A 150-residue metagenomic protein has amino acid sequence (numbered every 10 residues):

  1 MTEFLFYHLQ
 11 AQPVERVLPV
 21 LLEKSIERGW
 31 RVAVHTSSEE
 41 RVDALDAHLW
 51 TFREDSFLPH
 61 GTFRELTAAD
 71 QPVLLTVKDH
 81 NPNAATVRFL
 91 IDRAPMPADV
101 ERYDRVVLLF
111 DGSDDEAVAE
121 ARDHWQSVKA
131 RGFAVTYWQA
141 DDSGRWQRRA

Functional and structural regions predicted by a protein language model:
T2-E101, D123, D141-D142, R148-A150: Positively charged, polar, low-complexity stretches
R105-A150: Glycine-rich, aromatic-bearing surface loops/beta-hairpins
